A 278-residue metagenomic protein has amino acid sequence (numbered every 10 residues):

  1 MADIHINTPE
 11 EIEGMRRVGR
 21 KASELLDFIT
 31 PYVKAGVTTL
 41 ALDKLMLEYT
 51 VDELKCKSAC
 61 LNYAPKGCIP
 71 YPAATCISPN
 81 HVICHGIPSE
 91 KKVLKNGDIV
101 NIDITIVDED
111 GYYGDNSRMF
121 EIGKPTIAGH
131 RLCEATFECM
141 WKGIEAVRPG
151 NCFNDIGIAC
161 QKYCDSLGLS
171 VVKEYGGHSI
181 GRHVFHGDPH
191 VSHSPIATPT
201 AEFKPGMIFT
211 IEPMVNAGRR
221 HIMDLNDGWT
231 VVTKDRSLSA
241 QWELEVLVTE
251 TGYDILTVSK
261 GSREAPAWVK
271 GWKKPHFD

Functional and structural regions predicted by a protein language model:
M1-D278: Active-site neighborhoods and metal-handling regions in enzymes and metal-associated proteins
